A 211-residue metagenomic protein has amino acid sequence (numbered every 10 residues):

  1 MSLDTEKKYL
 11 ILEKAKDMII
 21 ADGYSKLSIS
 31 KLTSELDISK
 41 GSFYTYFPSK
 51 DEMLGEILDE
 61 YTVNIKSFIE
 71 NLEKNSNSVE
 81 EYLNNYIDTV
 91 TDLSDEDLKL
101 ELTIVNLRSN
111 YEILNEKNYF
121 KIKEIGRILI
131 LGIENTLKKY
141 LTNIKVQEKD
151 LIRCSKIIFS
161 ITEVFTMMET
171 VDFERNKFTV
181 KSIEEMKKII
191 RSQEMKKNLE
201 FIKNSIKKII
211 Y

Functional and structural regions predicted by a protein language model:
M1-E6, Y211: N-terminal intrinsically disordered/low-complexity leader segments
L10, K14, M18-E52, E56: Helix-turn-helix
K14-M18, T89, I161: Short amphipathic alpha-helical elements of helix-turn-helix/winged-helix folds
E56, E70-K99, E148-I158: Hydrophobic alpha-helical connector segments
L58-K66: Short, basic, alpha-helical segments at the C-terminal edge of helix-turn-helix-like DNA-binding modules
K66, E70, L114-N143, I152-K156 (+2 more regions): Amphipathic alpha-helical packing segments from all-alpha helical-bundle domains
S94-F120, E169-F178: Amphipathic alpha-helical segments used for helix-helix packing
L131, N135-T142, I161-Y211: C-terminal peripheral helix-coil segments that are non-catalytic and often amphipathic
